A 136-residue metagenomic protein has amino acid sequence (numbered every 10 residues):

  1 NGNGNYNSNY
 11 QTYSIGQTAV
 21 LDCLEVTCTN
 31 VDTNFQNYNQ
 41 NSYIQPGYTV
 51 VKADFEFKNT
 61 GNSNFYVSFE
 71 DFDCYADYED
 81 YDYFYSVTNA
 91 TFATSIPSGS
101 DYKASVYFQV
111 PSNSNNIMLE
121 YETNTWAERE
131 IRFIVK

Functional and structural regions predicted by a protein language model:
N1-K136: Conserved functional micro-motifs across diverse proteins
